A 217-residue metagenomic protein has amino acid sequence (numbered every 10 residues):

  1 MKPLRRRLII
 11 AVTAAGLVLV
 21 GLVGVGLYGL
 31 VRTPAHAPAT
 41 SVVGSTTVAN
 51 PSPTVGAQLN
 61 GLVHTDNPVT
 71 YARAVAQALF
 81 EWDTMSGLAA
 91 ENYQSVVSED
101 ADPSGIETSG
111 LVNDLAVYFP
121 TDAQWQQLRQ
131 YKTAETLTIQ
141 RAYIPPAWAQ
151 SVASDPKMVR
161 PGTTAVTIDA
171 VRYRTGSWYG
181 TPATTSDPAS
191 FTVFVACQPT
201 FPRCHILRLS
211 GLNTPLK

Functional and structural regions predicted by a protein language model:
K2-L88, N92-D102: Juxtamembrane and targeting peptides
V20, V25, G87-K217: Structured, amphipathic secondary-structure segments that form assembly/contact surfaces in multi-subunit
